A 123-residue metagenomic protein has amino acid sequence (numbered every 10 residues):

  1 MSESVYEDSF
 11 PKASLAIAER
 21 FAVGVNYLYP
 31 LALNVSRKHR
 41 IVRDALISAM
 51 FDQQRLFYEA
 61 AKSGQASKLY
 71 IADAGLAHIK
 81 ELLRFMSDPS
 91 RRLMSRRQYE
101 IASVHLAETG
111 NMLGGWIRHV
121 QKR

Functional and structural regions predicted by a protein language model:
M1-R123: Amphipathic alpha-helical assembly/interaction segments
